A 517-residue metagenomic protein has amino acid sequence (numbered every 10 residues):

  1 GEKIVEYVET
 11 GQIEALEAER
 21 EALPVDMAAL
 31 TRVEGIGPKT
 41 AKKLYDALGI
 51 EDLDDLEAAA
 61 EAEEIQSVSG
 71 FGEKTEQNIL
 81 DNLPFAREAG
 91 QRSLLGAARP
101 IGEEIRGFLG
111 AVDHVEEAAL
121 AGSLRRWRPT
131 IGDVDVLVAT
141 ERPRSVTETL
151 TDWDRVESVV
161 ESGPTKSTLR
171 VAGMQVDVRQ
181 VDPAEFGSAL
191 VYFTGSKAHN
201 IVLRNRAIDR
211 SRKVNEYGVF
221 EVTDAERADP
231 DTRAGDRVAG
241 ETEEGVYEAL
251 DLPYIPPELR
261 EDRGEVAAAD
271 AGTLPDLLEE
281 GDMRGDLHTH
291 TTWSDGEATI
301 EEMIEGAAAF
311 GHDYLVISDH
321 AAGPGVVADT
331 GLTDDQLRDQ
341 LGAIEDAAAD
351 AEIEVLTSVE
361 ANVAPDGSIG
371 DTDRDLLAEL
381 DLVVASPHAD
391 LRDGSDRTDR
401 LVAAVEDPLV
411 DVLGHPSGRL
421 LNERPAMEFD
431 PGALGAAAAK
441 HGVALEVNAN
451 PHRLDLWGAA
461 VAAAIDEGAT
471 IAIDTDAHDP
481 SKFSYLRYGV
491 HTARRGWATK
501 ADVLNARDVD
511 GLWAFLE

Functional and structural regions predicted by a protein language model:
G1-L124, R128-G132, L137-K166, G187-S188 (+2 more regions): Accessory alpha-helical DNA-binding modules that contact the DNA backbone or grooves
G35, L44-A47, R92-G96, L190-A198 (+3 more regions): Generic amphipathic alpha-helical segments used as scaffolds and interaction surfaces in large, multi-domain proteins
L56, G122, H288, D319 (+2 more regions): Conserved hydrophobic/aromatic pocket- or pore-lining residues that grip, position, or stack substrates in active sites
A86-E88, G281-L287: Gly-rich Lys/Arg/Thr-decorated short loops/hinges at beta-loop-alpha junctions or inter-strand turns that position
L120, D286-T289, I317, D474: Short hydrophobic beta-strand that contains or immediately precedes a catalytic carboxylate
W127-I201, N205-D209, V214-M283, I300-G311 (+3 more regions): Charged catalytic cores and adjacent phosphate/nucleic-acid-binding surfaces used for phosphate/nucleic-acid chemistry
G285-I300: Di-metal (Zn2+ and/or Mg2+/Mn2+) metal-binding site signature of metallo-dependent hydrolases with the MBL/beta-CASP
V359-E360: Core AdoMet radical
